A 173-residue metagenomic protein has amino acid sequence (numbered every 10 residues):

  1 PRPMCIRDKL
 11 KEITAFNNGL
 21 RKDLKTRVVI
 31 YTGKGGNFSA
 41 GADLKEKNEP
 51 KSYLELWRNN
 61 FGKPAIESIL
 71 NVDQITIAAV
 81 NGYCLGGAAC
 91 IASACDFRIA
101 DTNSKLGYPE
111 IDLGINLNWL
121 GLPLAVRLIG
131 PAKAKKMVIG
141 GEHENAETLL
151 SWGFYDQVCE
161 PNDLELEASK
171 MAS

Functional and structural regions predicted by a protein language model:
P1-T32: Conserved CoA-thioester-binding segment of acyl-CoA-metabolizing enzymes
R2, N17, I66-I69, D96: Hydrophobic core positions within the conserved protein kinase catalytic domain
R2-P3, G36, P123, K135: Glycine-centered loop/turn positions within well-structured domains that cap or flank conserved ligand/cofactor-binding
I6, A40, E49, I139 (+1 more regions): Phosphate-coordinating loops and pocket residues in cytosolic domains that bind phosphorylated ligands
K11-E12, F61, S68, E167: Charged catalytic carboxylate motif
E12-I13, Y31, D43, I75 (+2 more regions): Terminal peptide-recognition signature
G19-K25, T32-S68, G114: Glycine- (often His-adjacent) and acidic-residue-rich active-site loop that binds/positions the CoA thioester
S68-S173: Crotonase-fold acyl-CoA enzyme core
